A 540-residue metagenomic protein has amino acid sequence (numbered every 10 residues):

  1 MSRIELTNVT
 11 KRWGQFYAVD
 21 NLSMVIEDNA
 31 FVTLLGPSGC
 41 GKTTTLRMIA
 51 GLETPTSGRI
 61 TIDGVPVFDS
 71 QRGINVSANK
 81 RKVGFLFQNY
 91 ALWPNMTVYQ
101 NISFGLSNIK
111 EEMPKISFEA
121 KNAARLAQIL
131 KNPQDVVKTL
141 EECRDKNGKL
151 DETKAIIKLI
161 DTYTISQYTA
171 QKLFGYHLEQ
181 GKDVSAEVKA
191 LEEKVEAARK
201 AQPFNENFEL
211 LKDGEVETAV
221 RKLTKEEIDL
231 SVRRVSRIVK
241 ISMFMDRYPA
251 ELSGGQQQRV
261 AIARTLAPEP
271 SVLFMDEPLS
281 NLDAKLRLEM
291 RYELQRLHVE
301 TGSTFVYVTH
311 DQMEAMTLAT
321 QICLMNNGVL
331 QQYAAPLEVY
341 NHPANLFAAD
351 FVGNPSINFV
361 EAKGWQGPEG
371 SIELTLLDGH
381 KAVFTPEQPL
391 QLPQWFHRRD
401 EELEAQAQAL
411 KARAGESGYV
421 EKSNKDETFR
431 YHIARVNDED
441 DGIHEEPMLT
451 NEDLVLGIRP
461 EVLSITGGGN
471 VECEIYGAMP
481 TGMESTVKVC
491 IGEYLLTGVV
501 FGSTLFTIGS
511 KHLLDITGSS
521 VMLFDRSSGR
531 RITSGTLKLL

Functional and structural regions predicted by a protein language model:
L35-P37: The feature captures the beta-strand-to-loop junction immediately N-terminal to the Walker
A50: Helix-to-loop junction immediately C-terminal to a conserved catalytic motif
G58-S70, E119-A124, Q128-K131: Conserved ABC transporter NBD signature motif
V67-G84, N108-K115, A127, K138-K149 (+4 more regions): ABC ATPase NBD coupling module
Q100-F104, N108, E206-N207, E215-F347: ABC ATPase nucleotide-binding domains
T304, T309-K422: Internal alpha/beta loop-helix hairpins
P368-L540: Non-catalytic connector elements of ABC transporters
